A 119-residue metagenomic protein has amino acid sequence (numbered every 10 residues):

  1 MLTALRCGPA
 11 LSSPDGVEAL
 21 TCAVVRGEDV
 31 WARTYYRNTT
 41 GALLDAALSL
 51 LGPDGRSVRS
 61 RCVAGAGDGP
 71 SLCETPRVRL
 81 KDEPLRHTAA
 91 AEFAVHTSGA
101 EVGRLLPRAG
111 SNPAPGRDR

Functional and structural regions predicted by a protein language model:
M1-R26: Transition segment at domain starts
W31-R37: Short edge beta-strand/loop segments characteristic of extracellular beta-sandwich folds
A46-G52: Conserved aromatic beta-strand anchor motif in extracellular beta-sandwich/beta-rich domains
G52-C62: Short aromatic-acidic-glycine turn motif
V63-R119: Extracellularly exposed regions in secreted/surface proteins, prominently low-complexity, repeat-rich
